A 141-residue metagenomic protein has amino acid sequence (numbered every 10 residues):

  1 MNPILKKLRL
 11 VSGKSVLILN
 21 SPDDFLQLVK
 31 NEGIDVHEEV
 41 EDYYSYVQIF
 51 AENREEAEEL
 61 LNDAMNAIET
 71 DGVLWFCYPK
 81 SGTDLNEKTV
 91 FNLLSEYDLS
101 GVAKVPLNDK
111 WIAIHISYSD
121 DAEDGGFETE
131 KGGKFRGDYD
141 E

Functional and structural regions predicted by a protein language model:
M1-Q27, N31: N-terminal, charge-rich interaction modules
I34-Y44: Short acidic low-complexity segments
V47-A57: Short, glycine-rich nucleotide/cofactor-binding loops
E52, P79-S81, L107, S119: Beta-hairpin (beta-strand-turn-beta-strand) motif
E58-L94: Mid-chain, well-packed structural core segment of small domains
F91-L93, Y97-D121: Long, charge-dense
D120-E141: Flexible, glycine-/basic-rich loop-and-beta segments that form/coincide with the SAM-dependent methyltransferase
